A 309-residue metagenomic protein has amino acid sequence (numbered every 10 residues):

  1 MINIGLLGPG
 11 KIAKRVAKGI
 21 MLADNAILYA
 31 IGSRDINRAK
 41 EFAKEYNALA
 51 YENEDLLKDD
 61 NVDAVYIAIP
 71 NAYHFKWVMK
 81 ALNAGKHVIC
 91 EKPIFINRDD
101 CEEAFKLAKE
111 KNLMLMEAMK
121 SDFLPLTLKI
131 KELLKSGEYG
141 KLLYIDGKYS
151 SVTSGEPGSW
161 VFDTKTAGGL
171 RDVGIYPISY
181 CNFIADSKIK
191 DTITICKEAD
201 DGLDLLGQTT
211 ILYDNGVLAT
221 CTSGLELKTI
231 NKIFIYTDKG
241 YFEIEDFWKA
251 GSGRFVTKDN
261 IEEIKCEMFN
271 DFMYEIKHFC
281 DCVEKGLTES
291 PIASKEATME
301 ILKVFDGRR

Functional and structural regions predicted by a protein language model:
M1-Y46, N182, V283: N-terminal Rossmann-like dinucleotide-binding module
A30, A64, Y144: Short, Asp-centered acidic motifs that coordinate Mg2+ and/or phosphate in catalytic or ligand-binding sites
L49-N53: Short acidic-hydrophobic, aromatic-tinged amphipathic segments that line or gate anion-handling sites
A64, P70-N71, F75-M119: Beta-strand-loop-alpha-helix segment that lines the small-molecule cofactor/substrate pocket of alpha/beta enzymes
A64-I67, D214, I264, H278-R309: C-terminal helix-rich "cap/oligomerization" subdomain common to oxidoreductases
A68-I69, T237: Short, well-ordered coil/turn residues at beta-beta hairpins and beta-strand->alpha-helix junctions within
S121-T192, D200: Predominantly a Rossmann-like dinucleotide-binding segment in NAD(P)-dependent oxidoreductases
S179-S252, K277-L287: Contiguous beta-strand/loop segments that form the cofactor/metal-binding neighborhood of enzyme cores
